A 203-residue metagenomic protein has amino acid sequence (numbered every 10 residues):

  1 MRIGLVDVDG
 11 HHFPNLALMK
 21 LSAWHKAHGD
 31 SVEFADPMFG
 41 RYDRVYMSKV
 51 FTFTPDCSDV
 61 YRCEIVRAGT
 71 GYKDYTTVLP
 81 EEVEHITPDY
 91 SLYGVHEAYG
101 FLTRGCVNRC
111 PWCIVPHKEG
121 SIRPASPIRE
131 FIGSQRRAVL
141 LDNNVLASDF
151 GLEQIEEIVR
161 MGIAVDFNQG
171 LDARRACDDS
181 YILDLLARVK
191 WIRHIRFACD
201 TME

Functional and structural regions predicted by a protein language model:
M1-R2, T54-P55, V66-T103, V107-R137: N-terminal [4Fe-4S]-dependent radical SAM core
M1-R67, Y72-D74: A short, structured N-terminal alpha-helical element that caps or precedes a catalytic domain
L5, G10, Y46-V50, I114-E203: Core AdoMet radical
A17, V107, L146-A147: Generic, ordered loop/turn and secondary-structure boundary motif
L18-S22, D56-R62, T77-L79, E153-I158 (+1 more regions): Short, aromatic/basic amphipathic alpha-helical patches
A27-D30, P37-D43, D59-V66, V95-E97 (+3 more regions): Short glycine/proline-enriched coil/turn segments at helix->beta-strand junctions
